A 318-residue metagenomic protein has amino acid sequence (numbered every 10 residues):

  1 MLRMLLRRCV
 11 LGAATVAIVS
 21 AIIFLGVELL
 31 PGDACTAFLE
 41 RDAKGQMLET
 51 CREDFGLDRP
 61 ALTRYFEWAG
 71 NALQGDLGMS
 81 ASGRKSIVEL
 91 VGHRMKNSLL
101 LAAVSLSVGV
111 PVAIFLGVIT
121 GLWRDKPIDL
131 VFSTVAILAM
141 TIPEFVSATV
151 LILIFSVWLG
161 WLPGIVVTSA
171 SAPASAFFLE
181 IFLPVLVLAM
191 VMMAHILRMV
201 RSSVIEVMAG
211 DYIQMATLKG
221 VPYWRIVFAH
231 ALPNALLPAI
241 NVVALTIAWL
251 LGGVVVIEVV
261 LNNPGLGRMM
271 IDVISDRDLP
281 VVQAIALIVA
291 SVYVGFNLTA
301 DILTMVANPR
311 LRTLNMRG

Functional and structural regions predicted by a protein language model:
L2-I23: Hydrophobic secretory-pathway targeting helix
L2-M4, A13, V91-I128, E144 (+2 more regions): Alpha-helical transmembrane segments of integral membrane proteins, especially multi-pass inner/plasma-membrane
V16-F66, L159-E180: Hydrophobic alpha-helical transmembrane segments of membrane transport/permease proteins and related membrane-embedded
I22-L29, R59, E67-G70, T134-I165 (+2 more regions): Membrane-water interface segments at the C-terminal ends of transmembrane alpha-helices in multi-pass inner-membrane
G26, L30, F38, D42-A43 (+10 more regions): Hydrophobic aliphatic residues
C35, Q74, S147-A148, I205 (+1 more regions): Alpha-helical transmembrane segments and their lipid-water interface positions in multi-pass membrane proteins
D58-I114: An internal, D/E-rich "acidic patch" concept
